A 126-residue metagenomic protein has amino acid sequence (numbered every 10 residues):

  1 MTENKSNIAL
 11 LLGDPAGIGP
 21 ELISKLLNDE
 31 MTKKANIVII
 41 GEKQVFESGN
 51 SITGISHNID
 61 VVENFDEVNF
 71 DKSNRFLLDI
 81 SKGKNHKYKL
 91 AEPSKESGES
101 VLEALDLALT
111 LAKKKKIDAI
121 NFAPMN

Functional and structural regions predicted by a protein language model:
M1-N126: Contiguous, glycine/small-aliphatic-enriched amphipathic segments in soluble metabolic enzymes
